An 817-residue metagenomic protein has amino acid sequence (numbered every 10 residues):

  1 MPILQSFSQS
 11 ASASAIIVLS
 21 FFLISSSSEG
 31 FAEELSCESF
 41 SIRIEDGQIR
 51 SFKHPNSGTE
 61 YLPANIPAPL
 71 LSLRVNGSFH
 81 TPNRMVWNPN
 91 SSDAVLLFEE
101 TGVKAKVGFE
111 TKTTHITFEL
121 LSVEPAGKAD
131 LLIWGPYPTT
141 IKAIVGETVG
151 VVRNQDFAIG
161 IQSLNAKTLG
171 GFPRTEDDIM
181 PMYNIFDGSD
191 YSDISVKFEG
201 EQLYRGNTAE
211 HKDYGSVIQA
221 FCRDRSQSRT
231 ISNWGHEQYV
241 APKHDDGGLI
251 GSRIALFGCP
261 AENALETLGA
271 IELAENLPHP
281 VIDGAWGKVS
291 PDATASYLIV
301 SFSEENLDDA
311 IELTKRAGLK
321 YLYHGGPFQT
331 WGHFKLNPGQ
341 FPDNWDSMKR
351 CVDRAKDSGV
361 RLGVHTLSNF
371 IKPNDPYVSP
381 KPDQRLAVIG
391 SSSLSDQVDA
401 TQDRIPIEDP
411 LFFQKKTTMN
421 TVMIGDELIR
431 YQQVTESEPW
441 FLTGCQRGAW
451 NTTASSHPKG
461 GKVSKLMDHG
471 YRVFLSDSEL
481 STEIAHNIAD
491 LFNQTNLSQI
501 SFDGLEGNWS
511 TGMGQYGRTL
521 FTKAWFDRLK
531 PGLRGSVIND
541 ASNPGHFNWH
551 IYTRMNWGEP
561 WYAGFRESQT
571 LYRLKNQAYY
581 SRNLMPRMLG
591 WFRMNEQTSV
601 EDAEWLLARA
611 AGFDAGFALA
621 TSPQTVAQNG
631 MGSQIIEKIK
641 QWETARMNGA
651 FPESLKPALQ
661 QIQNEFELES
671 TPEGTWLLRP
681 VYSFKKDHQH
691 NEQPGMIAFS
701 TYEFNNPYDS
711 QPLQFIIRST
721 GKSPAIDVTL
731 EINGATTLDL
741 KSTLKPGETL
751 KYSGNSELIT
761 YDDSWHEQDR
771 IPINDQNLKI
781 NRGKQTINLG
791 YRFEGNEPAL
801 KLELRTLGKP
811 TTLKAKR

Functional and structural regions predicted by a protein language model:
S14-S26: Bacterial N-terminal signal peptides
E33-E38, I42-L322, R354, R361-L362 (+5 more regions): Carbohydrate-recognition beta-sandwich/jelly-roll modules in extracellular/periplasmic carbohydrate-active proteins
A105-H115, K128-A143, F412-E427, T452-Y471: Extended Gly/Ser/Thr-rich low-complexity repeat segments, especially those forming or decorating extracellular
W286-S391, M467-A489, N493-T519: Aromatic-lined carbohydrate-binding/catalytic grooves of carbohydrate-active enzymes
M348-V364, F370-K372, A387-S392, F613-S710: Carbohydrate-binding surfaces of carbohydrate-active enzymes
S368-A454: Autoprocessing Asn-cyclization modules and mimics
P373, Y377-I389, L466-E483, D527-N629: Glycan-recognition surfaces
R447-S455, K459, Y702-R817: Intrinsically disordered, low-complexity segments enriched in serine, threonine, and glycine
